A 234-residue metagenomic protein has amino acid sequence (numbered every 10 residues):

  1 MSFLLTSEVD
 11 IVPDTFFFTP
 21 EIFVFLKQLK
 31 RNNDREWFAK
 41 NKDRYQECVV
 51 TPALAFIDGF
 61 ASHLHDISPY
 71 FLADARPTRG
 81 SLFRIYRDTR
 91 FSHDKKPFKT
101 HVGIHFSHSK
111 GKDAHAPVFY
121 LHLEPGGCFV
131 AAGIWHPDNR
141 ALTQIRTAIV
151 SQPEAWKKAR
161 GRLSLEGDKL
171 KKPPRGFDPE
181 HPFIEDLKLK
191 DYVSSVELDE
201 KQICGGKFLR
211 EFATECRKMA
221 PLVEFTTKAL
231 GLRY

Functional and structural regions predicted by a protein language model:
F3-K40, A229-R233: Short, charged, low-complexity amphipathic alpha-helix
F3-L4, E8, F91-K96, I203 (+2 more regions): N-terminal low-complexity, intrinsically disordered segments
V12-P20, A55, S62, V223-T226: Polybasic/polar functional segments that serve as interface/processing modules
I22, K27-I85, R217: Active-site acidic/histidine clusters and adjacent loop/turn architecture that either coordinate catalytic ions
D66-F98, G167-R175: A short, surface-exposed loop/turn module that caps and links secondary-structure elements
Y86-A148: Aromatic- and glycine-enriched beta-alpha-beta binding-site module
L123-P179, F183: Compact, glycine/acidic-enriched structural inserts
K157-A220, E224-R233: Terminal interaction module
